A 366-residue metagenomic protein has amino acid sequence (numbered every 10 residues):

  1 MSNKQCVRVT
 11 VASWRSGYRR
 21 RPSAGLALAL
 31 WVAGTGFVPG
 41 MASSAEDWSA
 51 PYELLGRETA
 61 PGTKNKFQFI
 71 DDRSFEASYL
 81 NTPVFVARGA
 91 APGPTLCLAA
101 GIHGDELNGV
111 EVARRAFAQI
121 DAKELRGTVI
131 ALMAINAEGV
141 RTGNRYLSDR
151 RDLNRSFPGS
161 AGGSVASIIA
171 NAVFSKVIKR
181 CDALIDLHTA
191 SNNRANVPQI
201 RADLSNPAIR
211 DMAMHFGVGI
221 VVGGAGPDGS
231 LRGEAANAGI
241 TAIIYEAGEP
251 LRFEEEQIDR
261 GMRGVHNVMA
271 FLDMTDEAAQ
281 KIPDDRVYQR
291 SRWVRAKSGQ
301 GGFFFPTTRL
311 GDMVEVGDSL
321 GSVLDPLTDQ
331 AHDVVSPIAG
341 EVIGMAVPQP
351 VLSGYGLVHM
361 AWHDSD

Functional and structural regions predicted by a protein language model:
S2-N3, G34: Generic cytosolic/nucleocytoplasmic N-terminal low-complexity/intrinsically disordered segments
N3-V7, W14-R20, A42-D366: Structured catalytic-domain cores with a bias toward divalent-metal coordination
G25-G36: Bacterial N-terminal signal peptides
W31, G40-S43: Cleavable N-terminal signal peptides
